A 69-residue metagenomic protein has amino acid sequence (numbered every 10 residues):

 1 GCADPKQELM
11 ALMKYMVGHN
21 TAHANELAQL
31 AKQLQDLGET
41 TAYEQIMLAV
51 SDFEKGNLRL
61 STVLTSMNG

Functional and structural regions predicted by a protein language model:
G1-N25: N-terminal acidic leader/helix
Q29-S66: Short, charge-rich amphipathic interface segments used for partner binding and complex assembly
